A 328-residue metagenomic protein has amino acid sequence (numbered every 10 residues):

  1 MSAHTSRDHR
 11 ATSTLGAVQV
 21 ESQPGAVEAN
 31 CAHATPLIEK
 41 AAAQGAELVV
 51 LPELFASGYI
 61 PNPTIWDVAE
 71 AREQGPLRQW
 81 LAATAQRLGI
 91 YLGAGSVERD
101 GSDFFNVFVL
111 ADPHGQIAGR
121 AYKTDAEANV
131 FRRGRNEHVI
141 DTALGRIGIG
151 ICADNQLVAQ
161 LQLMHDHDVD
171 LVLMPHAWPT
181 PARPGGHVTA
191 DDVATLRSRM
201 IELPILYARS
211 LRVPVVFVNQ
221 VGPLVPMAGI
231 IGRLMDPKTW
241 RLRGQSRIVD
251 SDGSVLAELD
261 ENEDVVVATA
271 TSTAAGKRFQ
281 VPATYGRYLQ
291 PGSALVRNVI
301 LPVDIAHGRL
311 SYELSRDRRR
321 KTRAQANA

Functional and structural regions predicted by a protein language model:
M1-L48, L173: N-terminal active-site segment of His-dependent metallophosphoesterases
A11, G16, A121, A143 (+3 more regions): Ligand-binding pocket scaffold of soluble enzyme catalytic domains
T14, G93, V107, N136 (+1 more regions): Conserved beta-strand and immediately adjacent loop positions that scaffold enzyme active sites
Q19-E21, P52, Y122, N219: Residue-level recognition of beta-strand->loop/alpha-helix junctions
V27, C31-H114, P179-V213: Cys-nucleophile CN-hydrolase/nitrilase-fold catalytic domain and related Cys-dependent amidase chemistry that acts on
E73-Y91, Q156-V265: CN hydrolase (nitrilase-like) catalytic-core segments centered on the catalytic cysteine and neighboring Lys/Glu
R99-E202, N262, F279-Y285: Active-site catalytic loop in hydrolytic enzyme cores
V139, P214, N219-A328: C-terminal beta-strand edge segments of enzyme domains
